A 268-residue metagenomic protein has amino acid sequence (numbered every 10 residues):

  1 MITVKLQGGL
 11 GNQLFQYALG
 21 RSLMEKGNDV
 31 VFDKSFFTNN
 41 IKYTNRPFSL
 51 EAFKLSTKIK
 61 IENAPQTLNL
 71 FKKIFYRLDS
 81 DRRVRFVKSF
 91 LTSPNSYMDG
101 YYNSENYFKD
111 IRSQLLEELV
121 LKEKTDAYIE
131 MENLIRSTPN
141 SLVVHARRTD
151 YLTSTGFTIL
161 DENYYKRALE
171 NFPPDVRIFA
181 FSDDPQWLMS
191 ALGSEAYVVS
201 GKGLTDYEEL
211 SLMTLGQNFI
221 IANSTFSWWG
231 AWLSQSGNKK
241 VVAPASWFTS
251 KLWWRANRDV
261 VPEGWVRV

Functional and structural regions predicted by a protein language model:
M1-T3: Extreme N-terminal starter segment of soluble prokaryotic enzymes
K5-F15, T38-N39, T153: A short, glycine/small-residue-rich beta-strand->loop->alpha-helix junction that serves as a flexible
L10, P173-A256: Donor-binding and catalytic core of enzymes assembling or modifying cell-surface/extracellular glycoconjugates
F15-L23: Short amphipathic alpha-helix
D29-N39: A short beta-strand-loop structural module common to alpha/beta enzyme folds
N40-N171: Secretory-pathway luminal glycosyltransferase catalytic domains
T92, S250-V268: Leloir-type glycosyltransferase catalytic cores
